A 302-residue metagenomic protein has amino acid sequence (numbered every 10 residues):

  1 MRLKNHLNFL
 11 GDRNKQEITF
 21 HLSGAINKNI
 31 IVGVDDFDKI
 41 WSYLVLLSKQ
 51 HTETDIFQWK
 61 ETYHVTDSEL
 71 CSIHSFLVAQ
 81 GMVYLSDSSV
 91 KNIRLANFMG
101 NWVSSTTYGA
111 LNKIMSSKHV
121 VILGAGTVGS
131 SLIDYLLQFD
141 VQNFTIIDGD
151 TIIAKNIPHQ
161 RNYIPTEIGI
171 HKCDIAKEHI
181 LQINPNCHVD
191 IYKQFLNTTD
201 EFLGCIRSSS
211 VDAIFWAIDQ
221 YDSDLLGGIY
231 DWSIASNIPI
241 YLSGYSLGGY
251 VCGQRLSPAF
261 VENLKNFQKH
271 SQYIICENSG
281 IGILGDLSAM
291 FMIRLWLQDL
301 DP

Functional and structural regions predicted by a protein language model:
M1-P302: Adenine nucleotide-associated cytosolic modules
